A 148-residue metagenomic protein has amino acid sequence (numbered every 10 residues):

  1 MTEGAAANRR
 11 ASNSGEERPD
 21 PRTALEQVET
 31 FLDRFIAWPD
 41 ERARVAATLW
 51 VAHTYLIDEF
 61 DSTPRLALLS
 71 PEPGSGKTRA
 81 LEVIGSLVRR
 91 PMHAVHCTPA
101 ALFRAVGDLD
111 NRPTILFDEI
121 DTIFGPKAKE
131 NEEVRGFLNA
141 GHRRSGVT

Functional and structural regions predicted by a protein language model:
M1-T148: Phosphate-handling catalytic cores of nucleic-acid transaction enzymes
